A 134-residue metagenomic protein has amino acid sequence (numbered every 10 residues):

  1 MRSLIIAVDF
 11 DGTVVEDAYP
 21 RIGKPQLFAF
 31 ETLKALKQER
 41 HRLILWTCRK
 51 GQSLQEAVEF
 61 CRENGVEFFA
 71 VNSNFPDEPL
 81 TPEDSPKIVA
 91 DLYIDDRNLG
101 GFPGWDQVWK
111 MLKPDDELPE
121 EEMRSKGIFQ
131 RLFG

Functional and structural regions predicted by a protein language model:
M1-G134: HAD-like aspartate-dependent phosphatase fold
